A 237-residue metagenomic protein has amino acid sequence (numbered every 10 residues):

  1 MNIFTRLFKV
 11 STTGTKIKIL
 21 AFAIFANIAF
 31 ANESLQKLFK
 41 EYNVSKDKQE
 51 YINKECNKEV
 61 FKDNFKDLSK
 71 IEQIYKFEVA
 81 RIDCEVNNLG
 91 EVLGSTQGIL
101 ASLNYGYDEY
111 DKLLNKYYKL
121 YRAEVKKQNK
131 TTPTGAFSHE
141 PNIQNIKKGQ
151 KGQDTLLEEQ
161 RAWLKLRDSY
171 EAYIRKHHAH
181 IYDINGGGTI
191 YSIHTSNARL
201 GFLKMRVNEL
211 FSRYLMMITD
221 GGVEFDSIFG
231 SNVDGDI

Functional and structural regions predicted by a protein language model:
M1-E33: Classical Sec-dependent N-terminal signal peptides that target proteins to the secretory pathway
N32-I237: N-terminal alpha-helical modules
